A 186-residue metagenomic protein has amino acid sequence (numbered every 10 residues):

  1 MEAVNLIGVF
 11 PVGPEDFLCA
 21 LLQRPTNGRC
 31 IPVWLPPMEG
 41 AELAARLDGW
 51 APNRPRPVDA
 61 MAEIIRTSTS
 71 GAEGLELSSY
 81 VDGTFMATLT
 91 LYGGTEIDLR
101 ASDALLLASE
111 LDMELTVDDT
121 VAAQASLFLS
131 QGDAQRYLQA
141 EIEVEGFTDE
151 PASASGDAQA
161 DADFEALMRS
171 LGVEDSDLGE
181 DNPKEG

Functional and structural regions predicted by a protein language model:
M1-G186: Divalent-cation
